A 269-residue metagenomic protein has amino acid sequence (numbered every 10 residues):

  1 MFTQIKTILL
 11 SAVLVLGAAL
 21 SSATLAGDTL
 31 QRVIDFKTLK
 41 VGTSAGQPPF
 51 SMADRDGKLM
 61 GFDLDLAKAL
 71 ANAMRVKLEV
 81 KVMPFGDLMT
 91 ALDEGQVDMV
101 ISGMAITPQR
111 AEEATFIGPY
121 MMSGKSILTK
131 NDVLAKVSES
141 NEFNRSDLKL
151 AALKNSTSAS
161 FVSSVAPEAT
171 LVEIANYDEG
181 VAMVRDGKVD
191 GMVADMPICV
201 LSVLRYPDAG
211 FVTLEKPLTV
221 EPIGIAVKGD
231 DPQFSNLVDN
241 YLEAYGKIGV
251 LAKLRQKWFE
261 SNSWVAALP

Functional and structural regions predicted by a protein language model:
A26-G103, E112: Extracytoplasmic small-molecule ligand-binding "clamshell" domains of the periplasmic binding protein/Venus flytrap
D28, T157-L171, E243-P269: Ligand-binding clefts/hinges and TM-proximal coupling segments of bilobed small-molecule sensing domains
T38-A45, S140-N155: Short loop->beta-strand "edge-of-pocket" segments that line small-molecule binding or catalytic clefts across diverse
L39-K40, R75-K77, M83, E94-S102 (+4 more regions): Alpha-to-beta junction loops
A45, M122-S126, M196, V200-E243 (+1 more regions): Periplasmic-binding protein-like
L64, V80-T90, V137, K154 (+2 more regions): Short helix-initiation/N-cap motifs at beta->coil->alpha
G86, T90, M104-E112, F161-S164 (+2 more regions): A ligand-binding cleft/hinge motif common to bilobed small-molecule-binding domains
I117, K130-L148: Flexible hinge/capping segments at coil-to-helix
